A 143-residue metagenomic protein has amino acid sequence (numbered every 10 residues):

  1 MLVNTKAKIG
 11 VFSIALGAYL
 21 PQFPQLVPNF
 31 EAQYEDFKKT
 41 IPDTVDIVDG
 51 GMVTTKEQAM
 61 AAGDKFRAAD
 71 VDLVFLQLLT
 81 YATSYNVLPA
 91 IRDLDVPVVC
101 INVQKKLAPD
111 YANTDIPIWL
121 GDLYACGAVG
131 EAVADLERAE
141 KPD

Functional and structural regions predicted by a protein language model:
M1-D143: Metallocofactor- and cofactor-centric catalytic cores in central/energy metabolism, strongly enriched
